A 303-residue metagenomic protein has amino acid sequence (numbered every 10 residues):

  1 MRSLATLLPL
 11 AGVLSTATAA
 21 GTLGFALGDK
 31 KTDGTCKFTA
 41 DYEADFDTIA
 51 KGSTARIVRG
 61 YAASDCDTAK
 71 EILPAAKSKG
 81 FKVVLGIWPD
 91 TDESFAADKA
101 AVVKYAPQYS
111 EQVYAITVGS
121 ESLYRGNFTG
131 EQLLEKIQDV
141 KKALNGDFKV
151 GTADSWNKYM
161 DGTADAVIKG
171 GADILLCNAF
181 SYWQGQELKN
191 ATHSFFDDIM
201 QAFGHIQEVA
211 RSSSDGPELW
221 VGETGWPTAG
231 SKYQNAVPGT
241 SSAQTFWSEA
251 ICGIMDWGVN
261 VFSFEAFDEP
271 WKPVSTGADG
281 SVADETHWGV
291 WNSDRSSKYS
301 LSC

Functional and structural regions predicted by a protein language model:
M1-A20: Fungal secretory targeting signals
A20-Y105: N-terminal carbohydrate-binding/catalytic regions of secreted carbohydrate-active enzymes
K30, N235-G239, G253-C303: Aromatic-rich peripheral "rim/lid" segments of glycoside hydrolase catalytic domains that contact and position glycan
A69-P74, F95-A106, N127-L133, V140 (+1 more regions): Distinct, well-ordered alpha-helical segments
A106-T129, W220-V221: Active-site groove signature of glycoside hydrolases
Y114, S120, D154-Q201, E218-W220 (+1 more regions): Aromatic- and acid-rich polysaccharide-binding/catalytic face of secreted or lumenal carbohydrate-active enzymes
N145-D161, S212-T224, N260-W271: Aromatic-lined carbohydrate-recognition surfaces of secreted/lumenal glycan-active proteins
C177-L188, S213-A243, F267-K272: Active-site clefts of carbohydrate-active enzymes
